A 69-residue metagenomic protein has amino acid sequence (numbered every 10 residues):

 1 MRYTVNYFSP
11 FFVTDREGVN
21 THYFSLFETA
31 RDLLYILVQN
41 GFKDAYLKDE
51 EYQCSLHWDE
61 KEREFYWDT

Functional and structural regions predicted by a protein language model:
M1-V19, K48-D49: Short aromatic-glycine-(Arg/Gly/Cys) micro-motifs in beta-strand/loop hairpins
N6-F11, Y23-L26, G41, E64-F65: Intrinsic disorder/low-structure terminal segments
Y7, L33-I36, D68: Intrinsically disordered, low-complexity segments enriched in polar/charged small residues
F12, T29, Y52-C54: Generic "edge-of-domain/loop-turn" microfeature
D15, Y23-Y46: A short, charged, amphipathic alpha-helix used as a generic interaction element across diverse proteins
R16-E17, H22-L26, C54-R63: Short amphipathic beta-strand/extended segments with alternating polar/hydrophobic composition
V38-T69: Short, mixed-charge low-complexity intrinsically disordered segments
